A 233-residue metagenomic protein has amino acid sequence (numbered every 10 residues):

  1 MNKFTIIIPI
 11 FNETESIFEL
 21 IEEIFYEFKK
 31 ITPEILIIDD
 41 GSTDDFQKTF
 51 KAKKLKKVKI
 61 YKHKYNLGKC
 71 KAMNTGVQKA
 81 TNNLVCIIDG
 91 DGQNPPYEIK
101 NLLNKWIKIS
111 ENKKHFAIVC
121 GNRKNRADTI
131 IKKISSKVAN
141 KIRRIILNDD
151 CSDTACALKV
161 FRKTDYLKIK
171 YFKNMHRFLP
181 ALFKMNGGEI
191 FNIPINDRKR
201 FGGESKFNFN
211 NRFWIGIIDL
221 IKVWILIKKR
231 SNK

Functional and structural regions predicted by a protein language model:
K3-T5, E34: Cell-envelope/extracellular polymer assembly enzymes that use nucleotide-activated donors
I10, I38-G41, H63: Conserved sequence signature across two-component system core domains
E13-E27: Short, well-formed alpha-helical segments that are part of the catalytic scaffolds of diverse glycosyltransferases
E13-S16, S42, K69, P95: Donor nucleotide-sugar binding loop of glycosyltransferases
D39-Q47, G92: A conserved acidic beta->alpha catalytic loop
L55, A80-N83, G188: Active-site acidic short loop of glycosyltransferases
H63-K79, L84-I87, P96-K173, K199-I218 (+2 more regions): Acceptor/aglycone-binding surface of glycosyltransferases and processive sugar-polymer synthases
Y171, A181-R198: Catalytic donor-sugar/metal-binding loop of nucleotide-sugar-dependent glycosyltransferases
